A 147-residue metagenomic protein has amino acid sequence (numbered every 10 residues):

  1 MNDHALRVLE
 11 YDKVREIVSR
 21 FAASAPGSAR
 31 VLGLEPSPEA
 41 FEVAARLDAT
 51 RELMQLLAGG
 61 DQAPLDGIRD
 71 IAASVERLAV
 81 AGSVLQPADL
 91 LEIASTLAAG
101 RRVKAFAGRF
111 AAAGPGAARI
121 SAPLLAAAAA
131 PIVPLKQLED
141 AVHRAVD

Functional and structural regions predicted by a protein language model:
M1-D147: Conserved amphipathic alpha-helical "coupling/scaffold" segments that transmit conformational changes between domains
